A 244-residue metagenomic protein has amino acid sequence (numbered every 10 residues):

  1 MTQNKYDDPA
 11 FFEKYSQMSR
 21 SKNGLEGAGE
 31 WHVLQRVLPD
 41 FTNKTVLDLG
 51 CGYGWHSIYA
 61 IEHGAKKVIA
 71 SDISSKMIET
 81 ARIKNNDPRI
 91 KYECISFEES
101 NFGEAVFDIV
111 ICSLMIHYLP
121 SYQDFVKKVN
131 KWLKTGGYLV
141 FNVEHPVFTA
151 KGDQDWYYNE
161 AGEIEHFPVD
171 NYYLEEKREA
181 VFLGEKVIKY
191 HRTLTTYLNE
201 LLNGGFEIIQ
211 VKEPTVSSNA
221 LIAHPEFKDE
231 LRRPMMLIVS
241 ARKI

Functional and structural regions predicted by a protein language model:
M1-F41, W55, Y59, T80: Conserved class I S-adenosyl-L-methionine
L47-L49, Y53-S100: Class I SAM-dependent methyltransferase SAM/SAH-binding core
E98-V110: A short acidic, Gly/Pro-enriched loop at the edge of an enzyme's catalytic core that lines a small-molecule cofactor
D108-Y122: A short SAM/SAH-binding and catalytic strip from SAM-dependent methyltransferases
Q123-Y138: A short glycine-rich, Lys/Arg-flanked "PGG" loop and its adjoining helix->strand segment in the class I
L139-E175: Conserved class I S-adenosyl-L-methionine
V143, V147-D155, V181-T196: Acceptor-substrate binding/catalytic loop of class I
K177, I188-K212: Short alpha-helix
